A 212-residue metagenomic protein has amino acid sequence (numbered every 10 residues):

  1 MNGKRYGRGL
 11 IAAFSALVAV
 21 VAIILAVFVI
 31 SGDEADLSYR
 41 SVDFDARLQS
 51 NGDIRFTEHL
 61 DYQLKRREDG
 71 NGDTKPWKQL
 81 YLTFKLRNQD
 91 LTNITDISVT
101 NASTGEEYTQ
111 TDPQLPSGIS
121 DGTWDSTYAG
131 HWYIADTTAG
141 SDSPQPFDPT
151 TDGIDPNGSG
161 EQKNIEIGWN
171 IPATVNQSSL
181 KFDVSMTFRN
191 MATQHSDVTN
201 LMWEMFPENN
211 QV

Functional and structural regions predicted by a protein language model:
N2-V212: Lumenal/extracellular ectodomains and adaptor appendage modules of the eukaryotic vesicle/secretory system
